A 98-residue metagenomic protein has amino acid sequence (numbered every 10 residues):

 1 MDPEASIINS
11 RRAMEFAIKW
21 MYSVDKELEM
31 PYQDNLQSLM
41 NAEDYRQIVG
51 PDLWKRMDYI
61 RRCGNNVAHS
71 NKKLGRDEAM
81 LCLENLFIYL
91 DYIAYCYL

Functional and structural regions predicted by a protein language model:
M1-L98: Amphipathic alpha-helical interface elements
